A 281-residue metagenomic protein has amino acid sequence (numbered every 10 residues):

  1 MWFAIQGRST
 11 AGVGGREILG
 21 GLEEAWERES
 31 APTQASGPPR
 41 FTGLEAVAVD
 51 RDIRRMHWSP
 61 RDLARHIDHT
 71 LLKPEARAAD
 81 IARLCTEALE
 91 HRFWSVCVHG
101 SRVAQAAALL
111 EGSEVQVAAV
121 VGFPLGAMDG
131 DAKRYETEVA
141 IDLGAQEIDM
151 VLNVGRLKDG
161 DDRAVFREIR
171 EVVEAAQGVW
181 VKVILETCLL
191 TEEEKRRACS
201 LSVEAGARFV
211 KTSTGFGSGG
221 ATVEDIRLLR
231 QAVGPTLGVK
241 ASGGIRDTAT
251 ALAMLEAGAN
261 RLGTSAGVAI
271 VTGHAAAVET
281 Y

Functional and structural regions predicted by a protein language model:
G7, R28-S30: Cationic, low-complexity basic patches in intrinsically disordered or flexible, solvent-exposed regions
L19-L22, L44: Leucine-biased recognition of intrinsically disordered, low-complexity hydrophobic segments
R40-R55: Short, positively charged and aromatic/hydrophobic N-terminal segments
W58-H91, V103-A108, V115, F123 (+2 more regions): Alpha/beta enzyme core
L255-E256, T264-Y281: C-terminal helical cap(s) of enzyme catalytic domains, especially alpha/beta-barrels
